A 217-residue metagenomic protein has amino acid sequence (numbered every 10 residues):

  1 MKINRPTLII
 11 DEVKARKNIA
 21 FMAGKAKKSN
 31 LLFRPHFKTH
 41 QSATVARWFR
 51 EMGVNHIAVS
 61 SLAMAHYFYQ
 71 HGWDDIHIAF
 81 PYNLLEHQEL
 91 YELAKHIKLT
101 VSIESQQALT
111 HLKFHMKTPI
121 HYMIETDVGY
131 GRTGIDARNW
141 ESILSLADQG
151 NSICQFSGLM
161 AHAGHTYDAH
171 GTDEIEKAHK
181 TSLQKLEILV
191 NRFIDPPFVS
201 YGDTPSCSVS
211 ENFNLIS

Functional and structural regions predicted by a protein language model:
M1-L93: A charged N-terminal "starter" segment
L8, F33-F37, N55-V59, D74-I78 (+5 more regions): Hydrophobic faces of well-ordered beta-strands that scaffold small-molecule active sites in alpha/beta enzyme cores
R16, A20, Q107, K180: Acidic, metal/ion-coordinating pockets
A20-K28, K113-M116, S182-P196: CE4/NodB-like, metal-dependent polysaccharide N-deacetylase domain that modifies extracellular/periplasmic N-acetylated
T39-Q41, S61-M64, Y82-L84, S105-Q107 (+3 more regions): Active-site-proximal loop/turn and secondary-structure-junction residues that shape catalytic pockets, frequently
V45-F49, H87-Y91, L109-K117, G134-A147 (+1 more regions): Distinct, well-ordered alpha-helical segments
Y69, N83-H115: Active-site beta->alpha loop and helix N-cap motifs at the rims of alpha/beta catalytic domains
H121, D127-S217: Active-site loop/helix belt of alpha/beta enzymes
